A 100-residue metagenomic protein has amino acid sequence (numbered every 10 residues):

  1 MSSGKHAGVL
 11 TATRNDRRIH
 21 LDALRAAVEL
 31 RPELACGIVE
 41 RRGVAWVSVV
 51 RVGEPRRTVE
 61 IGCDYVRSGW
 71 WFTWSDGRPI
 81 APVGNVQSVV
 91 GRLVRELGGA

Functional and structural regions predicted by a protein language model:
M1-V49, P79-I80: Negatively charged, low-complexity tracts enriched in Asp/Glu with abundant Ser/Thr
S2-S3, S48, S68, S75 (+1 more regions): Generic serine detector
H20, R25, S48, E60-D64 (+2 more regions): Functionally constrained cores in energy, signaling, and assembly domains
L24, P32, C36, R67-S75 (+1 more regions): Aromatic-residue detector
P55-V83: Intrinsically disordered, low-complexity regulatory segments enriched in Ser/Thr/Pro and charged residues
S75-A100: Ampiphathic alpha-helical segments that act as solvent-exposed interaction surfaces
